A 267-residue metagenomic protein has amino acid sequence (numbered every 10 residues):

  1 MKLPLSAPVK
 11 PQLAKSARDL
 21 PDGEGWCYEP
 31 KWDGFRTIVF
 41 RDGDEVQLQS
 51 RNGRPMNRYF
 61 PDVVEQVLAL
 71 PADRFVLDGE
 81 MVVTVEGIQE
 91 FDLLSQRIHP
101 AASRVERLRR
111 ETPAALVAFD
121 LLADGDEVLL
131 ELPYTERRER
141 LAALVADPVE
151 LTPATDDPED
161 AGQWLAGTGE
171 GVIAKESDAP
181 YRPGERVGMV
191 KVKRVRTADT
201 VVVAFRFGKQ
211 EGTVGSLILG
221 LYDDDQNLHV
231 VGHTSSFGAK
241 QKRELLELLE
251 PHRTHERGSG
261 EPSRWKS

Functional and structural regions predicted by a protein language model:
M1-S267: Catalytic cores of nucleic-acid ligases and guanylyltransferases
